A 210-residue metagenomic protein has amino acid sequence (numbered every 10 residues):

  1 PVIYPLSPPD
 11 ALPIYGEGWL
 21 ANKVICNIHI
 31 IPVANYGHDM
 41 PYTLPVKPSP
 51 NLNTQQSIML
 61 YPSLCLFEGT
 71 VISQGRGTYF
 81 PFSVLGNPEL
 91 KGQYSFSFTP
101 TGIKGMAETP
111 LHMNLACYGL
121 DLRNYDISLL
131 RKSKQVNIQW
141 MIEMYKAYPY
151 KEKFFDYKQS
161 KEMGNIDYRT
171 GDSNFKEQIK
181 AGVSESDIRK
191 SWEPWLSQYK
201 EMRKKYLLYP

Functional and structural regions predicted by a protein language model:
P1-L12: Short, small-residue-biased leader/transition segments that mark boundaries at the very start of proteins
A11-N27: Chitinase-like catalytic core of GlcNAc-active glycosidases
K23-C26, V33-Y118: Glycine-rich, aromatic-lined ligand/substrate-binding cores of catalytic and carbohydrate-binding domains
G86-S191: Conserved functional hotspot residues or short segments at active or partner-binding sites across diverse domains
E193, S197-P210: Flexible, low-complexity junctional segments that flank or bridge functional domains
